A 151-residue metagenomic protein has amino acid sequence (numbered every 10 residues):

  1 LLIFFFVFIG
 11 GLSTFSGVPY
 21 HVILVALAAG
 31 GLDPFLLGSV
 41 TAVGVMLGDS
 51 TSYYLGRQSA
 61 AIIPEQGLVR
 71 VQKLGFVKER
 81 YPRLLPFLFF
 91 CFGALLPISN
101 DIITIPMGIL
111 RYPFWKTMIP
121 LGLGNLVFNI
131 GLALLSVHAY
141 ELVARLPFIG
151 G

Functional and structural regions predicted by a protein language model:
L1-L2, A29-N100, I109-K116, L121-G151: Membrane-interfacial helix-loop-helix
I3-A26, L95-I105: Transmembrane helix boundary and interhelical junction motifs in multipass membrane proteins
